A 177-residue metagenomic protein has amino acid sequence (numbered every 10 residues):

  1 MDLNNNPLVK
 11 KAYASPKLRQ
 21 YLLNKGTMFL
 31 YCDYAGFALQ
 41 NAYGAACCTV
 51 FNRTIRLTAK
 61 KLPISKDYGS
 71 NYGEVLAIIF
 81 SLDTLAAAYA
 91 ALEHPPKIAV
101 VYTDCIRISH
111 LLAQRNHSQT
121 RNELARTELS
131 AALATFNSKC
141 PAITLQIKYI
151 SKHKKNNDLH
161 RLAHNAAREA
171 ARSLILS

Functional and structural regions predicted by a protein language model:
M1-S15, A125-A142, S177: Hydrophobic transmembrane alpha-helix bundles
D2-Y72, D83-T84, N165: RNase H-like nuclease fold core
P16, K25, P63, L92-K97 (+2 more regions): Short, flexible coil/linker elements and helix-boundary hinge sites characteristic of intrinsically disordered
L39, I79-R161: RNase H catalytic domain
E74, I78: Short, conserved alpha-helix that lines the donor NDP-sugar binding/gating region of sugar-transfer enzymes
R161-E169: Short, surface-exposed amphipathic charged segments that create phosphate/polyanion-binding patches used for binding
R168-S177: Acidic, His- and aromatic-enriched active-site or binding-groove loops in soluble protein domains that engage sugars
